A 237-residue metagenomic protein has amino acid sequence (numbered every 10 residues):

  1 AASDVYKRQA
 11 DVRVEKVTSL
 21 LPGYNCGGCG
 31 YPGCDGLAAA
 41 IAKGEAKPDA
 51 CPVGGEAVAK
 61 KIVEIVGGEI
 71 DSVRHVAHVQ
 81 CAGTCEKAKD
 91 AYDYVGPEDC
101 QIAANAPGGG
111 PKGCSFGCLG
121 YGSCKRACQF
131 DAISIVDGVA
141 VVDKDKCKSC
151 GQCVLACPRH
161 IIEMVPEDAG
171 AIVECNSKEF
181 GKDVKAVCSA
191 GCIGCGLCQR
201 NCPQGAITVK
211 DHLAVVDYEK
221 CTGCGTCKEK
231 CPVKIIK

Functional and structural regions predicted by a protein language model:
A2-Y6: Short, small-residue-biased leader/transition segments that mark boundaries at the very start of proteins
K7-R8, V165: Membrane-interface elements of multi-pass transporters and channels
Q9, A50-G54, G194: Catalytic cores of large soluble enzymes that bind and process phosphate-bearing ligands
A10-N25: Membrane-cytosol interface motif
K16-L20, Y31-G68, T208-D211, K237: Iron-sulfur (Fe-S) cluster-binding segments and ferredoxin-like electron-carrier domains, especially [2Fe-2S]
G28, P32-A40, Y92-Y94, F116 (+6 more regions): Iron-sulfur cluster-binding cysteine motifs and their immediate structural context in ferredoxin-like electron-transfer
E45-K61, I65, D145-A156, V173-V184 (+1 more regions): Short microdomains enriched in Cys/His and/or Lys/Arg
P52-R126, D131-V139, E167-K178, K182: Fe-S ferredoxin-like electron-transfer domains and their immediately adjacent linker/connector regions across
